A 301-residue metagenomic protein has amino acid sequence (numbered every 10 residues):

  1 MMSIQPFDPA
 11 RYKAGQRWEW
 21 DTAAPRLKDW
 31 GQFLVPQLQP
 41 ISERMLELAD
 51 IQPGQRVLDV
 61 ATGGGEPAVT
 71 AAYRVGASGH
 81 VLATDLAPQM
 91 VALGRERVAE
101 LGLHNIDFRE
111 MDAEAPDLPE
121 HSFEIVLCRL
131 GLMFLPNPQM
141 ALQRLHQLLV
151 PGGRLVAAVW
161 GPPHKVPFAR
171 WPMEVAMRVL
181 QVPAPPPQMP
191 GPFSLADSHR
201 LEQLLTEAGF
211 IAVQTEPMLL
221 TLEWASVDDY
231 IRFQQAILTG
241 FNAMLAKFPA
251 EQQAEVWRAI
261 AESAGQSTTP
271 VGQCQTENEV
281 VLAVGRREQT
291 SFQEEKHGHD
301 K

Functional and structural regions predicted by a protein language model:
M2-P53, E66-T70, L93, L101 (+1 more regions): Conserved class I S-adenosyl-L-methionine
I4-G15, R26, W30-G31, V35-L38 (+2 more regions): Conserved Class I S-adenosyl-L-methionine
R56-P116, M140: Class I SAM-dependent methyltransferase SAM/SAH-binding core
V75, V98, A176, A264 (+1 more regions): Conserved hydrophobic residues forming the short capping helix/wall of the S-adenosyl-L-methionine
A77-S78, L149-L155: Short glycine-dipeptide loop
E114-V126: A short acidic, Gly/Pro-enriched loop at the edge of an enzyme's catalytic core that lines a small-molecule cofactor
E124-Q139, G161: A short SAM/SAH-binding and catalytic strip from SAM-dependent methyltransferases
Q139-M140, H146, R154-A225: Conserved catalytic/acceptor-binding region of the Class I
